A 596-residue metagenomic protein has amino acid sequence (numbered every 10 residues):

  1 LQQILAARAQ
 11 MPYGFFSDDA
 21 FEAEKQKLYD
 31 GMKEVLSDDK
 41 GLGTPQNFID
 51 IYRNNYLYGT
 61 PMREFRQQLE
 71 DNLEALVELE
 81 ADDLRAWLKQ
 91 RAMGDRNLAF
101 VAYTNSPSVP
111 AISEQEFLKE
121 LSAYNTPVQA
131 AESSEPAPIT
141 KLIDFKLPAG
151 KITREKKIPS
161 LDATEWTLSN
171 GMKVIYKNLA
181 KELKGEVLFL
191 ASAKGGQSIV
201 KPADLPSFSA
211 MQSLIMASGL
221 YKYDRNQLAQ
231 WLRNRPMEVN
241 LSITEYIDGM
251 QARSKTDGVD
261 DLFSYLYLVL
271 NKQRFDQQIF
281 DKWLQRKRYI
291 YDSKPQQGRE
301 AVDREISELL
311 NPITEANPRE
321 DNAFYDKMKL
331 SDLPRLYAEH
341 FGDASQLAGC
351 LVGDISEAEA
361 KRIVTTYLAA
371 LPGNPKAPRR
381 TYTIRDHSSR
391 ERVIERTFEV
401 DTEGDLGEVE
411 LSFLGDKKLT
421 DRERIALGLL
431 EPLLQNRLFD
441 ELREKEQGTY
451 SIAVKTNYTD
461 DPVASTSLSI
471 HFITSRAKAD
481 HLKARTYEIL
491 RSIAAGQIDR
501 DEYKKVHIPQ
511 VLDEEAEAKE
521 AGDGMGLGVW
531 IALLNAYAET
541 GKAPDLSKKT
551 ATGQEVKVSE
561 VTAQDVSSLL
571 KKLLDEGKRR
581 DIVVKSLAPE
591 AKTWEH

Functional and structural regions predicted by a protein language model:
L1-A6, F100-W231, R235, Q251 (+4 more regions): His/Glu-rich zincin catalytic helix
L1-A81, R96-T104, E182-K272, K282-D292 (+6 more regions): M16 family metallopeptidases and their MPP-like homologs
A6, Q10, A86, Q90 (+9 more regions): A generic structural signal for well-ordered alpha-helical segments enriched in polar/charged residues
R63, D71-A130, V566: Extended, hydrophobic interaction surfaces within ordered domains
E70-A75, D83-R91, I152-R154, L161-T164 (+8 more regions): Generic recognition of flexible, low-complexity loop/linker segments
D276-K282, A377-P378: Conserved short beta-strand edge segments in small beta-sheet-based binding/regulatory domains
L330: Phosphate-interacting basic helix/loop segments used at nucleotide- and nucleic-acid interfaces
